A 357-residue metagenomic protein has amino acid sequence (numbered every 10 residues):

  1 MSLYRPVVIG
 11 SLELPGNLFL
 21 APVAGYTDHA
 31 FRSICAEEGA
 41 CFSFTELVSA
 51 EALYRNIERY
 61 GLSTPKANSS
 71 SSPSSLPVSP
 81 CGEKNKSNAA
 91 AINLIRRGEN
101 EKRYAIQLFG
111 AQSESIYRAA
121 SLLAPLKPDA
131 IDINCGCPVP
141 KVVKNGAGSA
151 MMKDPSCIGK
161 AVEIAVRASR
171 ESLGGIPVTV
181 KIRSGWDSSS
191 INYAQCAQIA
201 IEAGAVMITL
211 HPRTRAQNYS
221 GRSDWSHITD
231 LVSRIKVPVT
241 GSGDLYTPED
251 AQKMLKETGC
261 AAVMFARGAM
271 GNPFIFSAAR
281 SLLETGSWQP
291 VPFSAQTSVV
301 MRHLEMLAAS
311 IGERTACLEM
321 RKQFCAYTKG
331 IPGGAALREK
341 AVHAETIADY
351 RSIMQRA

Functional and structural regions predicted by a protein language model:
M1-G10, L14, L18, A24 (+10 more regions): Alpha/beta catalytic cores of nucleotide-metabolism and tRNA/nucleoside-modifying enzymes
S2-V8, V23-S72, P80-L122: Glycine-rich, positively charged N-terminal anion/phosphate-binding segment
L18-P22, S43-T45, Y104-L108, I131 (+5 more regions): Hydrophobic faces of well-ordered beta-strands that scaffold small-molecule active sites in alpha/beta enzyme cores
V23, V48-A50, F109-A111, G136-P138 (+4 more regions): Active-site beta-loop-alpha junctions enriched in small/polar residues
L53-Y54, Y60, K141, N218 (+2 more regions): Short secondary-structure boundary/hinge segments and terminal tails
Y117-I131, C135-A147, P155-V237: Alpha/beta enzyme core
D154-A161, V299-V300, M320: Hydrophobic alpha-helical membrane-association signature
